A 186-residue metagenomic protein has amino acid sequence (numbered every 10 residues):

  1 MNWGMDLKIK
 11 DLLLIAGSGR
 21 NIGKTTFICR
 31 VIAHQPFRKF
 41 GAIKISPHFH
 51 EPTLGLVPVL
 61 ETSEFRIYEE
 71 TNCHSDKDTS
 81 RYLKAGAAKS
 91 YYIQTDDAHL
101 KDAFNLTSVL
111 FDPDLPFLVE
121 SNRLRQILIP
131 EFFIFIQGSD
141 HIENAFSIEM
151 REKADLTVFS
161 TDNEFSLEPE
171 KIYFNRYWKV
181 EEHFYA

Functional and structural regions predicted by a protein language model:
N2-D6: Pre-Walker A adenine-sensing motif
K8-L13: Extreme N-terminal starter segment of soluble prokaryotic enzymes
L14, K39-I43, I134-F135: Conserved beta-strand elements of the Class I
L14-V31: Glycine-rich phosphate-binding P-loop
V31-T95: N-terminal phosphate/diphosphate-binding loop that engages ATP/GTP or pyrophosphate donors across diverse enzyme folds
T53-L56, A103, I129, F146: Short, well-ordered secondary-structure micro-motifs
K89-P116: Internal catalytic-core helix/loop-beta-alpha segment that presents or stabilizes conserved functional determinants
V109-P116, N122-A186: Conserved catalytic-core segment of NTP-binding enzymes
